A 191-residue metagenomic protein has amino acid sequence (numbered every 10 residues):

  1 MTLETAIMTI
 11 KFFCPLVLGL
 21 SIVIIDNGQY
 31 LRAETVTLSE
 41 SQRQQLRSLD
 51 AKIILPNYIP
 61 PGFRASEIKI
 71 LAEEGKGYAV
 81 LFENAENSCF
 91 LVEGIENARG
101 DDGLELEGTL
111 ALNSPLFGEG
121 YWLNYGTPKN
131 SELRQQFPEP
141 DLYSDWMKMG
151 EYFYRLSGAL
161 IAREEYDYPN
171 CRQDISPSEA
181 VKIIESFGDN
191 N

Functional and structural regions predicted by a protein language model:
T2-C14: Bacterial N-terminal signal peptides that target proteins for export
F13-V23: Bacterial N-terminal signal peptides
G19, Y30-L31: Cleavable N-terminal signal peptides
I24-Y30: Membrane-interface motif at the C-terminal end of an N-terminal transmembrane signal
E34-F153, S157-E165: Short, solvent-exposed recognition patches
G150-N191: Surface-exposed amphipathic alpha-helical segments
